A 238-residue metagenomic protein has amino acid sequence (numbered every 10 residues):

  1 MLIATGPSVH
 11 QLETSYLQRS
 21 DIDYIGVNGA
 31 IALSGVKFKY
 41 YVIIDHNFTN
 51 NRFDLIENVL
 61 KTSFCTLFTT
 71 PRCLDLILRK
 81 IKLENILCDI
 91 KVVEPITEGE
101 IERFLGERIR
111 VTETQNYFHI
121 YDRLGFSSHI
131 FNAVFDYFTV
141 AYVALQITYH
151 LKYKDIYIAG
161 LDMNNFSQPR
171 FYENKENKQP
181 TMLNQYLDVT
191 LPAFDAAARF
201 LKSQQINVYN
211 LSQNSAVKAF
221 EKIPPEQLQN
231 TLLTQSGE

Functional and structural regions predicted by a protein language model:
M1-E238: Metal-ion/cofactor- or nucleotide/acyl-coenzyme-handling active-site neighborhoods
